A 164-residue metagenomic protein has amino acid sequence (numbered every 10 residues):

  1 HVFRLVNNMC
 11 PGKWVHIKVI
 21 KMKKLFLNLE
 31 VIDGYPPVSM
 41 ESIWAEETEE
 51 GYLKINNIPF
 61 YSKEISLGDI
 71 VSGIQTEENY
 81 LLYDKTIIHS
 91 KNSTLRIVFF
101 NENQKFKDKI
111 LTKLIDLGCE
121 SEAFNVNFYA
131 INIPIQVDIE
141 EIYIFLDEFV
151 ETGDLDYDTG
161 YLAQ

Functional and structural regions predicted by a protein language model:
H1-K21: N-terminal amphipathic/basic-hydrophobic helices that include classical n-h-c signal peptides and signal-anchor
K21-T48: Short beta-strand/loop turn elements enriched in aromatics
E47-N57: Short, structured beta-strand/loop micro-motifs enriched in basic residues and often containing a Trp
E77-I88: Short, Lys/Arg- and Gly-enriched loop/turn segments at beta-strand edges
I87-N101, Y129: Short glycine-/aliphatic-rich beta-strand segments at the starts of folded cytosolic domains
K105-K107, I115, C119-Q164: Helix-rich terminal scaffold detector
